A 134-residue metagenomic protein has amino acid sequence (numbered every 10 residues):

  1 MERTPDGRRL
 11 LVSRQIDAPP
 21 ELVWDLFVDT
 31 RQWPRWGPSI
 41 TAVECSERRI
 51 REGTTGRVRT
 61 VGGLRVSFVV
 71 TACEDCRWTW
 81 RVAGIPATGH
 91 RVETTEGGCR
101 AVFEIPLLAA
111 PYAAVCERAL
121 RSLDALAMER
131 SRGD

Functional and structural regions predicted by a protein language model:
M1-S46: Hydrophobic ligand-binding cavity/cleft-lining segments
E2-T4, R48, V70, R91-E93: Short secondary-structure boundary/capping segments
L11-Q15, R65-S67, G89, V102 (+1 more regions): Well-ordered beta-strand positions in beta-sheet-rich domains
R14-A18, T60, I105-L107: Short beta-strand-to-loop capping motifs
P34-R35, E44-A87, G98-R100, L107: Glycine-rich portal/gate segments that line the openings of hydrophobic small-molecule binding cavities
R77-D134: Beta-strand/loop substructures that line and gate deep hydrophobic ligand-binding cavities in soluble
